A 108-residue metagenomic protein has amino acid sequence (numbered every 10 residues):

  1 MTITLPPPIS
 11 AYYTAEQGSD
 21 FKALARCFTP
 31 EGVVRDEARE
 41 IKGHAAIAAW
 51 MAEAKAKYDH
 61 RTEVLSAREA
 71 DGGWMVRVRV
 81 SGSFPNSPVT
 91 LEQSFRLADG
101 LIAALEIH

Functional and structural regions predicted by a protein language model:
M1-R26, P30: Short, low-complexity N-terminal intrinsically disordered segments enriched in polar/charged residues
Y12, L24-A25, G32, G43 (+4 more regions): Hydrophobic pocket/interface hotspot
F21-A23, T29-A70: A solvent-exposed, acidic/Ser-Thr-rich amphipathic alpha-helical stretch
F28, V80-G82: Short beta-strand segments enriched in hydrophobic/aromatic residues within well-folded beta-rich domains
A56, F84-S87: Short glycine/serine/proline-enriched coil/turn segments at secondary-structure junctions
H60-T62, S87-E92: Short, surface-exposed coil-to-beta transition loops
A70-V80: A short hydrophobic beta-strand element
T90-H108: Short beta-strand edge/turn micro-motifs at domain boundaries
